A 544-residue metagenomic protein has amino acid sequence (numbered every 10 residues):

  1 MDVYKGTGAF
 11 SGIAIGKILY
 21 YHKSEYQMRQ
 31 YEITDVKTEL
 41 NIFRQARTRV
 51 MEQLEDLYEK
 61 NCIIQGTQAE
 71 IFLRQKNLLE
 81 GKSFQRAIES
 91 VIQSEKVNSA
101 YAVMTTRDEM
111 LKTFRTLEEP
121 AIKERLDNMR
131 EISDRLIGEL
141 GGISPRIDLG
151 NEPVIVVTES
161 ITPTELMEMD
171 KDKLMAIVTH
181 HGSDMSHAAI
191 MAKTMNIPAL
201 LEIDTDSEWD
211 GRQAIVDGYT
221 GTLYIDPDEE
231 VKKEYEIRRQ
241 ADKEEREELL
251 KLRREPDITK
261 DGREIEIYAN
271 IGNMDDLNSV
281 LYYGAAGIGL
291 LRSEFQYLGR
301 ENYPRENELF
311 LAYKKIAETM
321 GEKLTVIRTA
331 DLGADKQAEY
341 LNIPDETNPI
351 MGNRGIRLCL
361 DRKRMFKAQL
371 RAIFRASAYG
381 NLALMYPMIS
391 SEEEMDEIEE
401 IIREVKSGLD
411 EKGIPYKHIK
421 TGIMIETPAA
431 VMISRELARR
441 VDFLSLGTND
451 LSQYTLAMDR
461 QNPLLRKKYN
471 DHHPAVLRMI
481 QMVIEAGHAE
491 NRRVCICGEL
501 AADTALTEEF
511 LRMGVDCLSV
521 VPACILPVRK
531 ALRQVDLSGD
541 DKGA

Functional and structural regions predicted by a protein language model:
M1-G141: Conserved, well-structured core domains of diverse proteins
D2-M28, G141, D148-P153, V157-Y282: Acidic, glycine-rich flexible loop/linker segments
Q45, T105, D184-H187, D275 (+2 more regions): An amphipathic alpha-helix/helix-turn recognition signal
T48-I63, N77-E80, F84, S90-V97 (+11 more regions): Generic secondary-structure signature for well-ordered alpha-helical cores
Q65, L78, A100, L126 (+3 more regions): Conserved phosphate/pyrophosphate-binding and hydrolysis machinery centered on Walker-type P-loop NTPases, extending
K112-G150, I215-R239, L437-K468: N-terminal-biased segments
D134, I190, L311-K314: Residues on a specific face of well-ordered alpha-helices
R246-A544: Conserved alpha/beta-domain cores
